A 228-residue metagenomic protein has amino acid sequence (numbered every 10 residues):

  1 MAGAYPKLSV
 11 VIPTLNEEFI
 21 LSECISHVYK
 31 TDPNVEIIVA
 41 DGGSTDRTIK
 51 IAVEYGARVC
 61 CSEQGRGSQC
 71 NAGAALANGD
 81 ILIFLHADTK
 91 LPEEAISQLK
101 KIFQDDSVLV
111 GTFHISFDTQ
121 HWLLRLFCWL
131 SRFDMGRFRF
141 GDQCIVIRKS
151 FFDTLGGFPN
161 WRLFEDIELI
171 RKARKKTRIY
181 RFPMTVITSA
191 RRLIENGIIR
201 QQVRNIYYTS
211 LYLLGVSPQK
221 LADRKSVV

Functional and structural regions predicted by a protein language model:
K7-S9, E36, E168: Cell-envelope/extracellular polymer assembly enzymes that use nucleotide-activated donors
F19-E23, D46-Y55, E94: Acidic helix N-cap motif at the loop->helix transition within catalytic regions of sugar-transfer enzymes
S26-V35: Short, acidic, metal-binding catalytic loop of nucleotide-sugar glycosyltransferases
V35-I38, I49-L76: Conserved donor nucleotide-binding strand/loop of the catalytic core
D41-I49, T89: A conserved acidic beta->alpha catalytic loop
G79, V227-V228: Conserved small/polar residues in nucleotide/adenosyl-binding loops
L82: Short aromatic/hydrophobic "clamp" motif used to bind/position activated sugar donors
E93-L123: Conserved donor NDP-sugar-binding/catalytic core segment of glycosyltransferases
